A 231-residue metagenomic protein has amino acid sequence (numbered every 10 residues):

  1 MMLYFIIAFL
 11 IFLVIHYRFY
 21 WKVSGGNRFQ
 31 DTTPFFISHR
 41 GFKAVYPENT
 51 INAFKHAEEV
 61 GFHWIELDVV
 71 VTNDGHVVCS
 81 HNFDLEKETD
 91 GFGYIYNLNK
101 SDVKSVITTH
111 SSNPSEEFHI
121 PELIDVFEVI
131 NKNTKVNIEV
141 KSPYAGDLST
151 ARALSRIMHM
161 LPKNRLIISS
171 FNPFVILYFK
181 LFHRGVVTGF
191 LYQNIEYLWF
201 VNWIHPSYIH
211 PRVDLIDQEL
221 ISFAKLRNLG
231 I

Functional and structural regions predicted by a protein language model:
L3-S24, T33, H81-F190, I204-H205 (+1 more regions): Metal-dependent phosphodiesterase/phospholipase catalytic core, i.e., the His/Asp/Glu-rich active-site region
Y20-Y46, I51-K55: N-terminal signal-anchor transmembrane helix
F35-I37, L181-G189, F223-I231: Short beta-strand/loop segments at the ligand-binding rim of alpha/beta enzyme cores
F42, V69-V71, D84-L85, S142: Short, glycine/acidic-enriched loop or turn micro-motifs at the edges of active sites
Y46-H56, P121-L123, L191-N202, I216: Short, acidic/polar
A53-V71, P206-I209: Catalytic domains of carbohydrate-active enzymes, especially glycoside hydrolases
P173-L177, E196-W199, D217-L220: Short, well-ordered alpha-helical microsegments
